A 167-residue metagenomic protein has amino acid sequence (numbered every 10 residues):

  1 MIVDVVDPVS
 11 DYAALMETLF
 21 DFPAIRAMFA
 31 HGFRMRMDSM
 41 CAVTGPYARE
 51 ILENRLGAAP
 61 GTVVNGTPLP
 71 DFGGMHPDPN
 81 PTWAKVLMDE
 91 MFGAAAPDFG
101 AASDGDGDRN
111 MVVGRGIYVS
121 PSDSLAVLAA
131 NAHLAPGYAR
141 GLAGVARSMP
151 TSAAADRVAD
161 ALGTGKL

Functional and structural regions predicted by a protein language model:
M1-A14, R115-L167: Proline/glycine-rich low-complexity loops and linkers
M1-A95: Gly/Ser/Thr-enriched, mixed-charge loops and adjacent short helices that form phosphate/oxyanion-binding elements
M16, D38, A84-M88, A101 (+3 more regions): Buried hydrophobic positions in well-ordered alpha/beta secondary-structure cores of metabolic enzymes
M37, T62-N65, A101-S103, V119-P121 (+2 more regions): General beta-strand structural signal in soluble alpha/beta enzymes
S39-P46, G107-D108, T151-A153: Gly/Ser/Thr-rich loops at beta-strand to alpha-helix junctions that form or flank small-molecule/cofactor-binding
P46-I51, G73-H76, N110-R115, A155-A161: Short acidic, glycine/serine/threonine-rich loops at helix termini
E50-A58, G114-D123: A glycine- and small-aliphatic-rich helix-loop capping segment at beta-alpha/alpha-beta transitions that lines
M91-G116, K166-L167: Glycine-rich phosphate-binding loop
